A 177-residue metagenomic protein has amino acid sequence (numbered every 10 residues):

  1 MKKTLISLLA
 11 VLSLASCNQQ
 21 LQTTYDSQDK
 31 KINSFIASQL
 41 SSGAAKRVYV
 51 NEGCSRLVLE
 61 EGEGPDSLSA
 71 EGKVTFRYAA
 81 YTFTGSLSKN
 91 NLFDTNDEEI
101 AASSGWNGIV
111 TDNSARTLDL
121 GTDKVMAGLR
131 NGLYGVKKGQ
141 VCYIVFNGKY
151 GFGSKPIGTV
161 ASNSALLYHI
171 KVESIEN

Functional and structural regions predicted by a protein language model:
M1-C17: Sec-dependent bacterial lipoprotein signal peptides
C17-N177: Cross-family detector of peptidyl-prolyl cis-trans isomerase
